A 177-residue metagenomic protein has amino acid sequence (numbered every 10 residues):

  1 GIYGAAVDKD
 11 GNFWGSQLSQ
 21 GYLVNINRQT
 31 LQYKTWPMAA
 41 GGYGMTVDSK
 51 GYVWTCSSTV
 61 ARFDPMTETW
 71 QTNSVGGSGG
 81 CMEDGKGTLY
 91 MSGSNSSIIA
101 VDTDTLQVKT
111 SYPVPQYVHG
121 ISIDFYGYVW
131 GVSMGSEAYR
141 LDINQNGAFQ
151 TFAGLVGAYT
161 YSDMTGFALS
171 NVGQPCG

Functional and structural regions predicted by a protein language model:
G1-V7, A39-S49, V75-G85, P115-F125 (+1 more regions): Repeated scaffold domains used in trafficking and secretory/extracellular systems, primarily beta-propellers
N12-S16, Y52-T55, T88-S92, Y128-V132 (+1 more regions): Conserved beta-propeller blade signature
Q17-Q20, S57-S58, G93-N95, S133-G135 (+1 more regions): Short loop/turn segments immediately following the C-termini of beta-strands
Y22-V24, T59-A61, S97-I99, E137-Y139: A short loop-to-beta-strand structural motif that recurs across blades of beta-propeller domains
I26-L31, F63-E68, D102-L106, D142-N146: Short loop/turn segments that connect beta-strands within beta-propeller blades
L31-P37, E68-S74, Q107-P113, G147-G154: A short beta-strand motif characteristic of beta-propeller blades
G76-M134: Loop/turn-rich, solvent-exposed surfaces of beta-rich toroidal or solenoidal domains
V132-C176: Blade-level signature of beta-propeller repeat domains, shared across WD40, Kelch, NHL, RCC1 and BNR/Asp-box propellers
